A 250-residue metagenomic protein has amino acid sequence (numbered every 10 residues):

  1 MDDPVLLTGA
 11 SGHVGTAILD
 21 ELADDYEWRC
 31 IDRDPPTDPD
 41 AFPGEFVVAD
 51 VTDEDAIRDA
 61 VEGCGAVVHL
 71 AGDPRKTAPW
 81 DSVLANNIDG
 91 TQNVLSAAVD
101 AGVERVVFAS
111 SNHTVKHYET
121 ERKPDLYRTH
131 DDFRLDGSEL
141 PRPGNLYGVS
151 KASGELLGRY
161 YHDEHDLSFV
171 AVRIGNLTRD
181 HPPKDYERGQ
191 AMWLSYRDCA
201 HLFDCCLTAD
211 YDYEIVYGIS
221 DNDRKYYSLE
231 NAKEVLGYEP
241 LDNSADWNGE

Functional and structural regions predicted by a protein language model:
D3-D24: N-terminal Rossmann NAD(P)H-binding glycine-rich loop of SDR-like oxidoreductase domains
G44, V48-N86: NAD(P)H-binding glycine-rich loop region in Rossmannoid oxidoreductase-like domains and their noncatalytic homologs
T52, S82-N93, V149-S150, L194: Glycine-rich NAD(P)-binding loop of the Rossmann-fold in SDR/ketoreductase-type enzymes
N93-S138, G144: Conserved Rossmann-fold NAD(P)-dependent oxidoreductase catalytic core, especially the SDR/UDP-sugar
D136, L146, S150-S153: Active-site helix of classical SDR
E155-D180: Conserved beta-loop-beta element that borders a ligand/cofactor-binding pocket
R173-P182, W193-E214, D221: Alpha-helical substrate-binding/gating segment
E214-V216, D221-E239: Conserved C-terminal active-site "lid" loop/helix of NAD(P)H-dependent oxidoreductases that clamps the redox cofactor
